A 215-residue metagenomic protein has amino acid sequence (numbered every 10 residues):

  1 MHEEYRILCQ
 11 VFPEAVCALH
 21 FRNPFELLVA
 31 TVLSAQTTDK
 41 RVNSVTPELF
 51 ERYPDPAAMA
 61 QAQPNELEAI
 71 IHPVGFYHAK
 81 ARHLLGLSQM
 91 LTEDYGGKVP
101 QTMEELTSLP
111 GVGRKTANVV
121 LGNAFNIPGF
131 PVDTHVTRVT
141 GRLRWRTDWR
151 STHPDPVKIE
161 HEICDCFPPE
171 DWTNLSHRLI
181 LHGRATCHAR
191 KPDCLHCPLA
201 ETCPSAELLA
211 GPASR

Functional and structural regions predicted by a protein language model:
M1-S214: Catalytic cores of DNA base-excision repair glycosylases
